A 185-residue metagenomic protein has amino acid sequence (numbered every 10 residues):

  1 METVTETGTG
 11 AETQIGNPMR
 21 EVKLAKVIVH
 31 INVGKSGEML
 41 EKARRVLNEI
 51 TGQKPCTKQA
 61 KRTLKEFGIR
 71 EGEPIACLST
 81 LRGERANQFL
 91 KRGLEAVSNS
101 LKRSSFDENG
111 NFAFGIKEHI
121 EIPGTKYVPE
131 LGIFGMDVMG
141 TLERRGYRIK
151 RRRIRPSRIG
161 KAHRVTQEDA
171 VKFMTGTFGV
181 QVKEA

Functional and structural regions predicted by a protein language model:
M1-A185: Ribosome-associated RNA-binding proteins
